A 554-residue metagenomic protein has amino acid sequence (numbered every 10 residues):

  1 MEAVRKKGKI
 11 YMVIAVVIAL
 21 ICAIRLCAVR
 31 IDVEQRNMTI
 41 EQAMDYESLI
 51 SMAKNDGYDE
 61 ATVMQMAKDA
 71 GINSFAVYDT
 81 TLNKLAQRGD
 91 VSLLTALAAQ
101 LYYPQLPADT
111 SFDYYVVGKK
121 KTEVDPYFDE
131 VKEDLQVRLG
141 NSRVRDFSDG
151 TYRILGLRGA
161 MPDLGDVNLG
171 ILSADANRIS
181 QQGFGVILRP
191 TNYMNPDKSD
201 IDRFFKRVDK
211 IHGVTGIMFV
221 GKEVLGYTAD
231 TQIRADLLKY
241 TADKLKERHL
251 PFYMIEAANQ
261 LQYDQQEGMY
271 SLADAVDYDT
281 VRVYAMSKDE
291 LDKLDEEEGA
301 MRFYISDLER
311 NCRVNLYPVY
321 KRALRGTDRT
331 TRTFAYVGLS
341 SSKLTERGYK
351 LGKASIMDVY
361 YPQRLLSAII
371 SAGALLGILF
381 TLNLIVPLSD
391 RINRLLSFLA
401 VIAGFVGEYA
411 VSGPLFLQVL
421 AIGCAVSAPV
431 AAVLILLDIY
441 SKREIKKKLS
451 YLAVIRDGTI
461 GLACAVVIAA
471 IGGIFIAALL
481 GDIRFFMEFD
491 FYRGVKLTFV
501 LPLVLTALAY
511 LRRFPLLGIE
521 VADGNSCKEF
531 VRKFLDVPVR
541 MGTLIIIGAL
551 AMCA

Functional and structural regions predicted by a protein language model:
E2-I10, A28-T39: Beta-strand-rich luminal/extracellular ectodomains of secretory-pathway glycoproteins, especially N-glycosylated
E2-I24, A368-A554: Alpha-helical transmembrane segments of integral membrane proteins
I31-P362: Soluble extramembrane regions of membrane proteins in the secretory/endomembrane system
